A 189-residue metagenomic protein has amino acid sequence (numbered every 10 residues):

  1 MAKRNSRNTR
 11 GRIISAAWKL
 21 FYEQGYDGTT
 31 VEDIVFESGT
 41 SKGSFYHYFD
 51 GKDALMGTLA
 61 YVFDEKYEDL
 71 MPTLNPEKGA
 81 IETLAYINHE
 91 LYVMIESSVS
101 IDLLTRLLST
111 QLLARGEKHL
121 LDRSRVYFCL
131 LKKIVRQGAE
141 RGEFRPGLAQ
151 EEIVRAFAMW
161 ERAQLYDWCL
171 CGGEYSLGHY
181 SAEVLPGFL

Functional and structural regions predicted by a protein language model:
M1-Q24, G28-T40, D53-A54: Basic, helix-initiating cap at the start of DNA-binding domains
E23-D27, E77, S98, R141: Short coil/turn segments at alpha/beta junctions that flank glycine-rich nucleotide-binding fingerprints
G39-F49: Short hydrophobic/aromatic patch on the recognition helix
F49, M56-F63: Alpha-helical DNA-contacting segments of helix-turn-helix folds
T58, P72-V99, Q150-F157, G178: Hydrophobic alpha-helical connector segments
T73-L74, H89-E96, T105-L112, E183-L189: Helix-loop "lid/cap" segments that line or gate small-molecule binding pockets
Y86, E90-V93, C129, K133-R141 (+3 more regions): C-terminal peripheral helix-coil segments that are non-catalytic and often amphipathic
V93-K132, E140-E143, E152: Short secondary-structure transition hinges
